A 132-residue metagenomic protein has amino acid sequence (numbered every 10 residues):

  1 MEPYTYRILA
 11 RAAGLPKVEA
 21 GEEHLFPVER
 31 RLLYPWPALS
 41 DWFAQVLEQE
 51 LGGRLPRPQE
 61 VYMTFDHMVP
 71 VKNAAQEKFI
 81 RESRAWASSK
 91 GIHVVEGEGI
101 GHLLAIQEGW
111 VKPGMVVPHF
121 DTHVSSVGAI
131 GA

Functional and structural regions predicted by a protein language model:
M1-A132: Fe-S-dependent hydro-lyases/dehydratases of central metabolism
